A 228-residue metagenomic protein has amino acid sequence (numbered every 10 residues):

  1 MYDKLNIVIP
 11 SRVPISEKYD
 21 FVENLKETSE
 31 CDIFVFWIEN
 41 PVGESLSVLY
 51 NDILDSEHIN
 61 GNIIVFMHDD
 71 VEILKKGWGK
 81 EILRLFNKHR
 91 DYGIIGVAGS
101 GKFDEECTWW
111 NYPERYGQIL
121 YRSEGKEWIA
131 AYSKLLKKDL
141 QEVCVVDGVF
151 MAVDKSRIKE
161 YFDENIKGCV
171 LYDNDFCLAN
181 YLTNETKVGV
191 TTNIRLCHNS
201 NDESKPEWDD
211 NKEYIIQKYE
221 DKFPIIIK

Functional and structural regions predicted by a protein language model:
L5-I15: A conserved hydrophobic helix/loop-capping motif in glycosyltransferases and polysaccharide synthases
V13-S29: Short, well-formed alpha-helical segments that are part of the catalytic scaffolds of diverse glycosyltransferases
G43-E57: Glycine-rich, basic loop-to-helix element that forms the pyrophosphate-binding segment of sugar-nucleotide handling
S47-N51, V146-V149, C169-L178: Conserved glycosyltransferase catalytic-site signature
G61-E72: Short beta-strand-to-loop acidic/aromatic patch adjacent to the donor-nucleotide binding site
V71-L85: Acidic donor-binding/catalytic loop of UDP-sugar-dependent glycosyltransferases, especially processive GT2
E81-E160: Conserved catalytic core of nucleotide-sugar-dependent glycosyltransferases
E164-K228: C-terminal catalytic/acceptor-binding lobe
